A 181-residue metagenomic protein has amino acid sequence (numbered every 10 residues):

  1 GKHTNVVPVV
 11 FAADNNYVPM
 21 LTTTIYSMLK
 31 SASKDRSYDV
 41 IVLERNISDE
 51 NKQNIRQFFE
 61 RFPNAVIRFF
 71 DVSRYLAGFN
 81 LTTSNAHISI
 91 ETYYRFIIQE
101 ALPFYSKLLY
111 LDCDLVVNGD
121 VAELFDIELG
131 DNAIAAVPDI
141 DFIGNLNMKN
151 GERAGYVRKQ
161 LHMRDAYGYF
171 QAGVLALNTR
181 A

Functional and structural regions predicted by a protein language model:
G1-A181: Glycosyltransferase catalytic domains, chiefly GT-A lineage
